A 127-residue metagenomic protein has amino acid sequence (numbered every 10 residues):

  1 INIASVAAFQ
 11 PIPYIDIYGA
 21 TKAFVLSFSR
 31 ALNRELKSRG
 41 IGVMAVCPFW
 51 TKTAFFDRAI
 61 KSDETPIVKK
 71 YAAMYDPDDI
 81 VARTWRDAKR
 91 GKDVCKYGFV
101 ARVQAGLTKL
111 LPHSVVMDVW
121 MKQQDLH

Functional and structural regions predicted by a protein language model:
N2: Rossmann-fold scaffold of SDR-type NAD(P)-dependent oxidoreductases
S5: Residue(s) in the substrate-gating loop at a strand-loop-helix junction that position the organic substrate next
A8-Q10: Conserved catalytic-site region of short-chain dehydrogenase/reductase
I12-D16: Active-site loop immediately N-terminal to the catalytic Tyr-X3-Lys motif of short-chain dehydrogenase/reductase
Y18, L26: Catalytic tyrosine of NAD(P)H-dependent dehydrogenase/reductases that use a Tyr as the general acid/base
T21: Active-site helix of classical SDR
E35-F99: SDR active-site lid
K92-Q123: A transmembrane-helix-recognition feature enriched in membrane-embedded lipid enzymes and envelope glyco-/phospholipid
